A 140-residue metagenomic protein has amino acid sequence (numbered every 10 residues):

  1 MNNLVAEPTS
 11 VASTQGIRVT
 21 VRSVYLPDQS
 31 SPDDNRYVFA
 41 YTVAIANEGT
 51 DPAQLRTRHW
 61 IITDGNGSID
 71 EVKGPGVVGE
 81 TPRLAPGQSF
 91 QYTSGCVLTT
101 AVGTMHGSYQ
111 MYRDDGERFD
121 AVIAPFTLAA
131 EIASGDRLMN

Functional and structural regions predicted by a protein language model:
M1-V38, T50-R56, T63-N140: Membrane engagement elements in two modes
A40-A44: Short, conserved beta-strand element in jelly-roll/cupin
I45-G49: Asparagine-centered strand-capping/turn motif at beta-strand->loop junctions
